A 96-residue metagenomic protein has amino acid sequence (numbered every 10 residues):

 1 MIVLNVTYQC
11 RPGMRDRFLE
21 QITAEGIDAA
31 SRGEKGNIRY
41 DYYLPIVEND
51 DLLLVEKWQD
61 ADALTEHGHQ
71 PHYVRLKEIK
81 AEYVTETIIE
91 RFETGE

Functional and structural regions predicted by a protein language model:
M1-I2, E96: Absolute protein N-terminus
I2-Q9, R39-G68: Short, well-ordered beta-strand segments in beta-rich or mixed alpha/beta enzyme and ligand-binding folds
M14-I38, H72-L76: Short amphipathic alpha-helical segments
Q21, Y43, H67-Q70, I79: Residue-level signal for well-ordered alpha-helical positions
T23, S31, E66, I88-E96: A beta-strand edge to alpha-helix "cap/lid" segment located at domain peripheries
E34, E56, E90: Acidic-residue sensor for enzyme active/binding pockets
R39-D50, R75-E96: Glycine-rich beta-strand-turn "strand-cap" elements at beta-sheet edges
